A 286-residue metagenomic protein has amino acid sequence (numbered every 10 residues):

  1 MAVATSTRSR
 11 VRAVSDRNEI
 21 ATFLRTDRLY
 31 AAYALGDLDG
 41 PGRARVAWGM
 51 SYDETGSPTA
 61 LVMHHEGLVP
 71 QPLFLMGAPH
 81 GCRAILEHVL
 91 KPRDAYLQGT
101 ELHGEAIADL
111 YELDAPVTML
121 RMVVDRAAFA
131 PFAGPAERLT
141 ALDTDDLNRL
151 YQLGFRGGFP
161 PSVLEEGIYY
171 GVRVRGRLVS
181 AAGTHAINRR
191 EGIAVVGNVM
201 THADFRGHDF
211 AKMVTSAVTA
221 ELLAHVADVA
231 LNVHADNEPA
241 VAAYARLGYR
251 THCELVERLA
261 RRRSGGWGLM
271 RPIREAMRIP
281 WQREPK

Functional and structural regions predicted by a protein language model:
A2, S6-V11, T22-H88, A182-G197: Conserved donor-binding loop and adjoining core beta-sheet/short helix segment in diverse acyl/aminoacyl transferases
A2-Y33, M119-R121, D125-G158, P272-K286: Short amphipathic alpha-helix that is part of the acyltransferase structural core
W48, E54-A133, R258: Acyl-donor-binding surface of acyltransferase catalytic domains
H65, G158-M200: A conserved beta-strand-loop-helix scaffold within acyl/acetyltransferase catalytic domains
P79-V89, T201, G207-L223, V241-R246: Conserved acetyl-CoA-binding loop-helix of GNAT-fold acetyltransferases
Q98-G104, E221-L222, L231-V241, E257-L269: Conserved beta-strand-loop-alpha-helix junction that forms the acyl-donor binding cleft
L102-A115, K212, A235-C253: Conserved active-site alpha-helix within GNAT-family acetyltransferase domains
A240-A242, R246-K286: …primarily DNA-binding HTH/wHTH and HhH modules…
